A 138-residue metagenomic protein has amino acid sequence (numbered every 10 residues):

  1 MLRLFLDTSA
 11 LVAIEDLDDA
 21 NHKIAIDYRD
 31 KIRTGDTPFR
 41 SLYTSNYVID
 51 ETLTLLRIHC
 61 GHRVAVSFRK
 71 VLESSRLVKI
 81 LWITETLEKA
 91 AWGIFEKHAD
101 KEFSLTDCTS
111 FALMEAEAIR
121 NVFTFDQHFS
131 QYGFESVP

Functional and structural regions predicted by a protein language model:
M1-T44, R57-K70: Short, well-structured N-terminal submotif of metal-dependent ribonuclease cores
D7, E51, D107, D126: Acidic active-site catalytic centers that drive phospho-/nucleotidyl reactions and related ester hydrolyses
L11, I49, F129-S130: A generic structural signal for short hydrophobic patches within well-formed alpha-helices
S75: Acidic-histidine catalytic/liganding microenvironments
K79-R120: Active-site neighborhoods of divalent-metal-dependent phosphate/nucleic-acid chemistry enzymes
F111-A112, A116-P138: Acidic, PIN/NYN-like endoribonuclease modules and their adjacent C-terminal/linker elements
